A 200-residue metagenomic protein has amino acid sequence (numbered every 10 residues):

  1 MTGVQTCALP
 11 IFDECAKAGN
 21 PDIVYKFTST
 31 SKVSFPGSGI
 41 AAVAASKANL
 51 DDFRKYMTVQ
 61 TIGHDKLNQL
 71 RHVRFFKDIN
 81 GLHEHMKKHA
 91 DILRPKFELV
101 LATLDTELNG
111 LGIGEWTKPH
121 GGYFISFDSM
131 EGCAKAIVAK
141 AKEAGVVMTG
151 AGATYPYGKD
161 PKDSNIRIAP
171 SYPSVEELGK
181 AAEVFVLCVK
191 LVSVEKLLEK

Functional and structural regions predicted by a protein language model:
T2-L9: Short, small-residue-biased leader/transition segments that mark boundaries at the very start of proteins
D13-N20, T106: Short, conserved catalytic or adaptor-binding loops enriched in Gly and charged residues
K17-R94, V194: Conserved core segment of the aminotransferase class I/II
N20, E143, K159-K200: PLP-dependent enzyme catalytic core of the Aspartate aminotransferase-like
T28, A42-A44, F124-D128, G150 (+1 more regions): Short beta-strand segments
K87-L101, I113-D128: Conserved glycine-rich beta-strand-loop-beta hairpin in the small C-terminal domain of fold type I
M130-A134, P173-V175: Helix N-cap motif at beta-to-alpha junctions
V147: Residue-level detector of anion-binding/catalytic polar loops
